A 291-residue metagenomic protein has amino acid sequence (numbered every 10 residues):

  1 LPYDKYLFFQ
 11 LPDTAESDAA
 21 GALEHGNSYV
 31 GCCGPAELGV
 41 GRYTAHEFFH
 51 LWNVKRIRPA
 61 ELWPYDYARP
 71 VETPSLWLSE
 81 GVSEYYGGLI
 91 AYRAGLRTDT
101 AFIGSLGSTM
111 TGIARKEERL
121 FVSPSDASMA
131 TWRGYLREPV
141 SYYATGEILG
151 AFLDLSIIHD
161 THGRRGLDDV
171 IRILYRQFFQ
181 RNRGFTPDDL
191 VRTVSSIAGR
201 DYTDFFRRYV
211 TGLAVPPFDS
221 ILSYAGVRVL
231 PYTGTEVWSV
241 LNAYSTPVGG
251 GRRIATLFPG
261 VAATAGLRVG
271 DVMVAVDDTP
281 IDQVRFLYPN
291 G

Functional and structural regions predicted by a protein language model:
L1-L76: Juxtacatalytic substrate-recognition/specificity segment
P2-Y6, T145, R200-Y202: Loop/turn elements at helix/coil->beta-strand transitions in domains of secreted/extracellular proteins
R58-Y65, P70-E147, F178-R181: Acidic/His/Gly-enriched intrinsically disordered linker/tail segments that often contain short helix/coil "MoRF-like"
A91-I103, I158-G166, S195-T203: Structural helix-adjacent loops and short alpha-helical linkers that scaffold large soluble proteins
L106, R164-Q177: Active/binding-pocket-proximal capping segment
D126-E138, E147-T161, G260, A265 (+1 more regions): Long hydrophobic segments that form regular secondary structure
F179-G291: Beta/coil-rich, acidic/histidine-enriched accessory regions frequently appended to metallopeptidases
